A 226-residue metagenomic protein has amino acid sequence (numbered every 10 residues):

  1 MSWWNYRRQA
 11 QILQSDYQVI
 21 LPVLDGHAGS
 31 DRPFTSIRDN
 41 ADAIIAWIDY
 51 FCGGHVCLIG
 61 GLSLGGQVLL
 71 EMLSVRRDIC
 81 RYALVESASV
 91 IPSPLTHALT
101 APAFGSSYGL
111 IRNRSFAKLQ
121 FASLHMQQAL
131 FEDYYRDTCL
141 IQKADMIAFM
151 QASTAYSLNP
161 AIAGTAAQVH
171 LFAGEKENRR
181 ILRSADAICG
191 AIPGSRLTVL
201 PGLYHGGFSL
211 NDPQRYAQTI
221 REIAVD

Functional and structural regions predicted by a protein language model:
M1-G29: Conserved HGGG/HGGXW glycine-rich cap/lid loop of the alpha/beta-hydrolase fold
D39-C57: Conserved acidic catalytic loop of the alpha/beta-hydrolase fold
G61-G65, L69: Gly/Ala-rich beta-loop-alpha elbow adjacent to hydrolase catalytic centers
L70, S74-V75, C80-L110: Flexible "cap/lid" loop of the alpha/beta hydrolase fold
P94-T96, L110-A163: Conserved alpha/beta-hydrolase catalytic His-Asp/Glu region
T165, L171-A173: Short beta-strand/loop motif that positions the catalytic acidic residue of the alpha/beta-hydrolase fold
N178-S184: Conserved alpha/beta-hydrolase "acid-adjacent" motif
L203-Q214: Catalytic histidine-centered segment of alpha/beta-hydrolase-like enzymes
